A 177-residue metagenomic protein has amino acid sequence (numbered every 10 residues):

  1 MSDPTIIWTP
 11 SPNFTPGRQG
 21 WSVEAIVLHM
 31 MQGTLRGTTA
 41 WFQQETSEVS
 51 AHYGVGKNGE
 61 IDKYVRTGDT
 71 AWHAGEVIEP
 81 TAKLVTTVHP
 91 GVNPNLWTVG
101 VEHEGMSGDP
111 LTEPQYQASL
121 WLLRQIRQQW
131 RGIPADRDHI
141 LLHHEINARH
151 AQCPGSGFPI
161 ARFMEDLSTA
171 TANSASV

Functional and structural regions predicted by a protein language model:
M1-V92: N-terminal catalytic cores of peptidoglycan-degrading enzymes
S2-W8, G20, L96-G100, E104-V177: Basic/polar, cationic surfaces and motifs that engage anionic cell-wall and phosphate/carboxylate ligands
